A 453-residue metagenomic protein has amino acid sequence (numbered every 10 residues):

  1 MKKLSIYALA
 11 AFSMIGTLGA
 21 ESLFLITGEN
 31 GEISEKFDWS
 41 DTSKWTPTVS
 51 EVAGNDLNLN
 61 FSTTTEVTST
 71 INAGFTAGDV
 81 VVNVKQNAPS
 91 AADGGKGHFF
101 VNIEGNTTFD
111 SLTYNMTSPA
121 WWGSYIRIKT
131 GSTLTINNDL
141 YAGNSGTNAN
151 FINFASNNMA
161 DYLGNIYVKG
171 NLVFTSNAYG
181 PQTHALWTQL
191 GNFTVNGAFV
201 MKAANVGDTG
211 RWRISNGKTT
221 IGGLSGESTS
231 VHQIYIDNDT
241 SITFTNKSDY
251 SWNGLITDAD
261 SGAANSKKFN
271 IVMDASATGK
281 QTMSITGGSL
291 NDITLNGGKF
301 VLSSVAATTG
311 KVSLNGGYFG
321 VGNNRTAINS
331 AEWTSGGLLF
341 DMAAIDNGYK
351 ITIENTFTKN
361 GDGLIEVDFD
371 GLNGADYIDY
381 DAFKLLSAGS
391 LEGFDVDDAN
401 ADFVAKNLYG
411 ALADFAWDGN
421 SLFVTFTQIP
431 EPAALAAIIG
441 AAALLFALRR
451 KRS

Functional and structural regions predicted by a protein language model:
M1-L4, P430-E431, L448-S453: Positively charged n-region of N-terminal signal peptides that target proteins for export
K2-A8, A434-I438: Sec-dependent signal peptide recognition, specifically the positively charged N-region followed immediately by
A8-G16: Bacterial N-terminal signal peptides
G19-W121, R127-G131, N158, S176 (+1 more regions): Solvent-exposed adhesion/ligand-recognition segments of exported proteins
L23-F37, I103, T107-V195, T229-S313 (+2 more regions): Extracellular repeat-rich scaffold modules on cell surfaces
D239-D249, K267-I271, D292, K299-K384: Extracellular beta-strand/loop-rich repeat segments of large surface/secreted proteins
E431-L448: A short, hydrophobic C-terminal helix/tail in secreted or cell-surface proteins
